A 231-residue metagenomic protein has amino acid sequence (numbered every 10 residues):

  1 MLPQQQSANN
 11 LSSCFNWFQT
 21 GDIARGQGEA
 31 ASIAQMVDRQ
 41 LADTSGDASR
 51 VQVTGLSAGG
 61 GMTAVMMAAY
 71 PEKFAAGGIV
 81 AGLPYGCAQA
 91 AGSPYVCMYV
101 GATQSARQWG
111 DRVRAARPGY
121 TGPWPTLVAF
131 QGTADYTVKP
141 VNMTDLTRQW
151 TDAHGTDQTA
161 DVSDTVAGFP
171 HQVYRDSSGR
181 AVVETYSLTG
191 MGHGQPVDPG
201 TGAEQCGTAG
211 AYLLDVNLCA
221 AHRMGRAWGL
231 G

Functional and structural regions predicted by a protein language model:
M1-Q52, L56-A75, L83-G119, Q195-G210: Serine-hydrolase catalytic machinery in alpha/beta-hydrolase-like enzymes
Q27-A34, G61, V141-R148, D215-R223: A structural signal for well-ordered alpha-helical segments within the folded catalytic domains of diverse enzymes
D38, A42, R148, R226-G229: Surface-exposed alpha-helical segments enriched in charged/polar residues
D43-D47, T156-D164, G231: Surface-exposed helix-capping loop/turn segments at secondary-structure junctions
P71, T151, G155, G229: Hydrophobic/aromatic-lined pockets within catalytic cores
Y85-P196, M224: The feature captures the conserved acid-bearing segment of alpha/beta-hydrolase catalytic domains
A203-G231: Catalytic active-site module of serine/aspartate enzymes centered on a nucleophile-bearing elbow/loop
